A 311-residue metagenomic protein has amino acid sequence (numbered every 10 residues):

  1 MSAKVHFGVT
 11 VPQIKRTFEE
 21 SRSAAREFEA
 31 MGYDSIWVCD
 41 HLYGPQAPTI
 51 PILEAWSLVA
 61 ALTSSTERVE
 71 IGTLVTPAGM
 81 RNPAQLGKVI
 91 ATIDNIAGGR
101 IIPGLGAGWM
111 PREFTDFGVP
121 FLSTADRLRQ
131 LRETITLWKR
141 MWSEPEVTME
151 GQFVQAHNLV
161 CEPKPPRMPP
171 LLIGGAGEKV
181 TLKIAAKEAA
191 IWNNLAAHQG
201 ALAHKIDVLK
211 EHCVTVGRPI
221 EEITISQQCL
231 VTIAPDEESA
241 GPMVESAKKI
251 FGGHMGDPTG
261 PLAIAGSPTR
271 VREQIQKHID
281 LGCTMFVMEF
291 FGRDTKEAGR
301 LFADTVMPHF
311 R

Functional and structural regions predicted by a protein language model:
M1-R311: Active-site-adjacent structural elements that line small-molecule/cofactor binding pockets in enzymes
